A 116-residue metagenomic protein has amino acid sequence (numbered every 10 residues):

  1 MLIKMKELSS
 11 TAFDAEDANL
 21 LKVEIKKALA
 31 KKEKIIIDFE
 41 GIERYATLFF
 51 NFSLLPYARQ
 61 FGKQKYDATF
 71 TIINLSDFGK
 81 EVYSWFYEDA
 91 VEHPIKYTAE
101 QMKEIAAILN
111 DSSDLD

Functional and structural regions predicted by a protein language model:
M1-I36, E43, L55-D116: STAS-like cytosolic regulatory interaction modules
D17, F49-F50: Residues at alpha-helix caps and immediate loop-helix transition turns in enzyme cores, especially N- and C-cap
G41-F49: Acidic, metal-coordinating catalytic cores used for nucleic-acid/nucleotide bond scission and strand-transfer chemistry
